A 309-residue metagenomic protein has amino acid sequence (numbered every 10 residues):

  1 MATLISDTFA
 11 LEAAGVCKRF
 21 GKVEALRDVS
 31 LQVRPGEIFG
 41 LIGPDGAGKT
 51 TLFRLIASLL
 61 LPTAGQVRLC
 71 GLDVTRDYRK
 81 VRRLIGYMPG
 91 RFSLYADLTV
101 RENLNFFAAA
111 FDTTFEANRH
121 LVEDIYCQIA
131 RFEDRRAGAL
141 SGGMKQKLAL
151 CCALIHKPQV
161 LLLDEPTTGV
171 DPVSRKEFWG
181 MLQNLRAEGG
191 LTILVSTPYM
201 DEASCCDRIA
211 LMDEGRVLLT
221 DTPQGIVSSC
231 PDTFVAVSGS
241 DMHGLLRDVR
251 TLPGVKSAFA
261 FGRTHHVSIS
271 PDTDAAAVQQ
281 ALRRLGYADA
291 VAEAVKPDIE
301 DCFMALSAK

Functional and structural regions predicted by a protein language model:
G65-R76, K80-V81: Conserved ABC transporter NBD signature motif
R136-G143: Conserved ABC ATPase signature
L150: Hydrophobic anchor residue at the start of the ABC signature
L161-D164: Catalytic Walker B motif of ABC-type/P-loop ATPase nucleotide-binding domains
